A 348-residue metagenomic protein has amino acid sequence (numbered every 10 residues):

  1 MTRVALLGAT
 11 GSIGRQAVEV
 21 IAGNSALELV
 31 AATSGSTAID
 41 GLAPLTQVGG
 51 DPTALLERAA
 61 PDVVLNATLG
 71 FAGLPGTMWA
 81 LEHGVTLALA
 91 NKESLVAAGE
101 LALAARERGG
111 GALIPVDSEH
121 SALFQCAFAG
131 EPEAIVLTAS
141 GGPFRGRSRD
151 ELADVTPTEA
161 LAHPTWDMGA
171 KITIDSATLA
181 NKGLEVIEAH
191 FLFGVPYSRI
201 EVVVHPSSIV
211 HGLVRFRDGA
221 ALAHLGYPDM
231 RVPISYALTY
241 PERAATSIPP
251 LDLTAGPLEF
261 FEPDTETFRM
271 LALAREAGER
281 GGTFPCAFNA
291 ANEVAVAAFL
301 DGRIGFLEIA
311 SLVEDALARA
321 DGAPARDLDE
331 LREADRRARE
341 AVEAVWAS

Functional and structural regions predicted by a protein language model:
M1-L42, V48-S348: Catalytic, metal-anchored helix/loop core of enzyme active sites in primary metabolism
